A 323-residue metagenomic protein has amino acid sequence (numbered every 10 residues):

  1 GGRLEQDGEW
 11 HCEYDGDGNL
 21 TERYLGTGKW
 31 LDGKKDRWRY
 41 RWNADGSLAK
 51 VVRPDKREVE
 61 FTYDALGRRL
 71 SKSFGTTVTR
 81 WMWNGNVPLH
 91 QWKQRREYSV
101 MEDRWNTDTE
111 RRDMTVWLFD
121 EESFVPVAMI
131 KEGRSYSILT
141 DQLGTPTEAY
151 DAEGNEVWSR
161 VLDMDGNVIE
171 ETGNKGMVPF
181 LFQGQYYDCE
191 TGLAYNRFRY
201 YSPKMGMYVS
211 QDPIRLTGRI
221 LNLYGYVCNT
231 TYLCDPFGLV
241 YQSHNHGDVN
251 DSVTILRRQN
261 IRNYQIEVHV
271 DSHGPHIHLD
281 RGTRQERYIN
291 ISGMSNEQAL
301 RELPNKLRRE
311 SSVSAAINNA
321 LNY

Functional and structural regions predicted by a protein language model:
G1-Y136, N155-V157, D163, E171-P179: Acidic/glycine-rich beta-solenoid
Y14, W42, V52, Y63 (+10 more regions): Hydrophobic alpha-helical segments, especially N-terminal targeting/anchoring helices
D15, T62, W81-N84, S99-T107 (+5 more regions): Short amphipathic beta-strand/extended segments with alternating polar/hydrophobic composition
A128, E132-R197, K204, C228-L233: A motif-centric feature for acidic-aromatic and gly/ser/thr-rich catalytic loops and repeats
V209-Q211: A structural motif specific to WD40 beta-propellers
R219-N222: Short, solvent-exposed linear patches
V240-Y323: Catalytic toxin/effector domains delivered as secreted proteins or via bacterial secretion systems
